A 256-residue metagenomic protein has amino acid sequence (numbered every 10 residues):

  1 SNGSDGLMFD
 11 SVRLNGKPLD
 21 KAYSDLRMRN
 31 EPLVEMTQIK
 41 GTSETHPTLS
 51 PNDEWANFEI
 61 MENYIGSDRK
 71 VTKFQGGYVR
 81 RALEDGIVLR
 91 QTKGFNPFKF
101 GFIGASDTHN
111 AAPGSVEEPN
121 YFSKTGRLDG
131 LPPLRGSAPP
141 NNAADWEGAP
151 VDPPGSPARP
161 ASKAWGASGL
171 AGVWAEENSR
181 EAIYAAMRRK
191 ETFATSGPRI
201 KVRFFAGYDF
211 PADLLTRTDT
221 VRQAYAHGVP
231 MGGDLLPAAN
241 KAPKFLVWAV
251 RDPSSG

Functional and structural regions predicted by a protein language model:
N2-G256: C-terminal functional module detector
